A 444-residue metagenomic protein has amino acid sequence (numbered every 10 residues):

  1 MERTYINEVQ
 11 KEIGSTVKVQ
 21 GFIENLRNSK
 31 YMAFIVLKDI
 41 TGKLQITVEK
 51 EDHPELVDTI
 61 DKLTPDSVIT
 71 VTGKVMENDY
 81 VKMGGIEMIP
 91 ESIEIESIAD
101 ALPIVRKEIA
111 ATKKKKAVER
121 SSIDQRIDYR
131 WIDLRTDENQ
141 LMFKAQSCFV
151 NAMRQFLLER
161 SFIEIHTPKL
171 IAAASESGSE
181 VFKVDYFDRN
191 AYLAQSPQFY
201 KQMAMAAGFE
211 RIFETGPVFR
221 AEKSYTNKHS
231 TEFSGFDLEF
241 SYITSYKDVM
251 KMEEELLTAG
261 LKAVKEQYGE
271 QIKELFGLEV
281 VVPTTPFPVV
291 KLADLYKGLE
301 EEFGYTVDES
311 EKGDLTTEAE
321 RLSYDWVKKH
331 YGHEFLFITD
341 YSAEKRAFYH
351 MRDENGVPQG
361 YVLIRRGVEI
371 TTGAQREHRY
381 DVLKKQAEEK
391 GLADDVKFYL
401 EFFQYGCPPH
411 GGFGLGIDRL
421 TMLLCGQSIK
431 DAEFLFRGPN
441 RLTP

Functional and structural regions predicted by a protein language model:
E2-I243, L435: Class II aminoacyl-tRNA synthetase-like tRNA-binding/catalytic domains
E49, H53, N78, S121 (+6 more regions): Serine/threonine-rich low-complexity intrinsically disordered regions
I109, G269-Q271, R419: Juxtamembrane/interface motifs at transmembrane-helix termini
E180-K262, T285-P444: A translation/RNA-centric and nucleic-acid-associated enzymatic feature enriched in Class II aminoacyl-tRNA synthetases
A259-K273: Flexible helix-coil linker/hinge segments at domain or subdomain boundaries
Q271-T285: Short, highly charged C-terminal tails/helix-capping segments
